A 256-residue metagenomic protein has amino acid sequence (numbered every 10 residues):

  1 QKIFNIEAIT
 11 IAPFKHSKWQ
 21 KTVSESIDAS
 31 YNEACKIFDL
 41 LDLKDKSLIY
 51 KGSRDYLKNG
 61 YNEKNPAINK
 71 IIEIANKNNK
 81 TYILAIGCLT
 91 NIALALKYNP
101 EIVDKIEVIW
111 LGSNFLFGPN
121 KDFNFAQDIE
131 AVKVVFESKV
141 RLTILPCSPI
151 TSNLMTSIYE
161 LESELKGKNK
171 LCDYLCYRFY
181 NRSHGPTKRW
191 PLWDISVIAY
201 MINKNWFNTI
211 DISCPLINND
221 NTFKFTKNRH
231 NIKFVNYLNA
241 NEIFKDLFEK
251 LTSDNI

Functional and structural regions predicted by a protein language model:
Q1-I256: N-terminal acidic, glycine/proline-rich low-complexity segments
